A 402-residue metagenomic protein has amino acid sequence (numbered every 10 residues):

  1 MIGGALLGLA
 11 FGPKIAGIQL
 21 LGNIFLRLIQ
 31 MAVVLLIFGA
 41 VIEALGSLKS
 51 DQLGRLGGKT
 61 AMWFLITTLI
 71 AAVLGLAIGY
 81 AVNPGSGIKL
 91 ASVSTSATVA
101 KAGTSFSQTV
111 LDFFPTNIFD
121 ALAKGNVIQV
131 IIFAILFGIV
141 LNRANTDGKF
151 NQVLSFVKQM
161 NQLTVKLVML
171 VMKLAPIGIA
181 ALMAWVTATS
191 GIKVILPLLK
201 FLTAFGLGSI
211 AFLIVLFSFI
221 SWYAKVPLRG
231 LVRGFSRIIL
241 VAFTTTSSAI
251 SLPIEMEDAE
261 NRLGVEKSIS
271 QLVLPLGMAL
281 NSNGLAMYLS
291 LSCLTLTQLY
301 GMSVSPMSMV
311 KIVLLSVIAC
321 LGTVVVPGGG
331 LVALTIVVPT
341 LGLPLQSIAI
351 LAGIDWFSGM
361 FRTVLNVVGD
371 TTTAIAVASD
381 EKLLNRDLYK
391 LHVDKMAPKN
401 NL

Functional and structural regions predicted by a protein language model:
G3-P13, N23-I29, K59-G230, L402: Signature of multi-pass transmembrane helix bundles
G12, G46-G54, G87, N145-G148 (+7 more regions): Juxtamembrane helix-boundary/capping and inter-helix hinge elements in multi-pass membrane proteins
K14-I18, G54, G58, I192-K200 (+3 more regions): Membrane-water interface of transmembrane alpha-helices in multipass transporters/channels
I24, L28, V41, T60-L65 (+11 more regions): Transmembrane helix-bundle signature of multi-pass membrane transporters/permeases
Q52-K59, K166-L170, R262-G277, P306-S308 (+2 more regions): Membrane-interface alpha-helices at helix entry/exit sites of multi-pass transporters
I66, I70-S94, A204-A242, S247-S251 (+6 more regions): Transmembrane alpha-helices that form the ion-translocation and gating core of multi-pass ion transport proteins
G87, S290-L402: Transmembrane alpha-helical segments and their short flanking loops that form helix-hairpins/helix-helix interfaces
F235-L289, V317-L331, F357-V377: Alpha-helical membrane segments and immediately flanking helix-loop junctions that form or couple to the substrate/ion
